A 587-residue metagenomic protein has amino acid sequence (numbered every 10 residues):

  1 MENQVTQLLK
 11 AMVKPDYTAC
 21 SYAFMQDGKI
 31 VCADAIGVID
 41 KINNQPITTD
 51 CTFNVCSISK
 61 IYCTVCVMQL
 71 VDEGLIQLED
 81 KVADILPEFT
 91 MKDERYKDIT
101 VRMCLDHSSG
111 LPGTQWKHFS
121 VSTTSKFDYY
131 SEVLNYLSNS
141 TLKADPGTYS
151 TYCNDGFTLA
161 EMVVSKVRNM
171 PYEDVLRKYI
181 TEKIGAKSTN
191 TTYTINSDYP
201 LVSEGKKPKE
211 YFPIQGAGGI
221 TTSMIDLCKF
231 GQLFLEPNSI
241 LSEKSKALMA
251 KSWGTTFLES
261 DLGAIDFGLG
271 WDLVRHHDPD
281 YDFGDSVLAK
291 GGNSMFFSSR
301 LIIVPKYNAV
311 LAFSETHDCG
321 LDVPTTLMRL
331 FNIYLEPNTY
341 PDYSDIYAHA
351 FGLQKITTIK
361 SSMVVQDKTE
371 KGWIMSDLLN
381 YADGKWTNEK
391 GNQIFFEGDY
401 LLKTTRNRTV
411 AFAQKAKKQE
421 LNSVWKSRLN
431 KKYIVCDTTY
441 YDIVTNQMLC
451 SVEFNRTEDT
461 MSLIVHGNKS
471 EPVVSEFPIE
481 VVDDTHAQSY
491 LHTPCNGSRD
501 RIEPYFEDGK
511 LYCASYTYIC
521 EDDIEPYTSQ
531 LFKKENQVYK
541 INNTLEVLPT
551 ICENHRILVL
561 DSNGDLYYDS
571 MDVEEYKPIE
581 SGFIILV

Functional and structural regions predicted by a protein language model:
M1-A35, R177, E210-Q447, S451-T457 (+5 more regions): Catalytic loop of the DD-peptidase/beta-lactamase superfamily, centered on the K-T-G motif and neighboring
Q4, A11-A23, I42-D106, L142-D155 (+4 more regions): Short active-site loop at a secondary-structure junction that contains or immediately precedes the catalytic residue(s)
L9, Y22, G28, K60-C63 (+8 more regions): Residue-level preference for non-acidic, small/hydrophobic
K29, A35, D40, E94-M295 (+1 more regions): Short, surface-exposed loop or secondary-structure junction motifs that flank catalytic or metal-binding residues
A35, P46, N54, K81-I85 (+3 more regions): Conserved beta-strand positions that form and line the central face of beta-propeller blades
